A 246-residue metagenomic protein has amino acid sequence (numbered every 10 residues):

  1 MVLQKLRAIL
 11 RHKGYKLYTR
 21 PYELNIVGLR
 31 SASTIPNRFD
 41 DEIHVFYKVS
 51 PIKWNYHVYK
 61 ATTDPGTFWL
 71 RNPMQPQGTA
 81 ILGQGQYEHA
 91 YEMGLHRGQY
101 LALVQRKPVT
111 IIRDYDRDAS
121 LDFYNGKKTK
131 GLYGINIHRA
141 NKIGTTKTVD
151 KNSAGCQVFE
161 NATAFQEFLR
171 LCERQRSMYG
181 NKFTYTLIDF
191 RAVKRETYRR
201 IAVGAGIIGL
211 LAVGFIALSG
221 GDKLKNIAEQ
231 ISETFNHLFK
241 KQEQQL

Functional and structural regions predicted by a protein language model:
M1, K225-L246: Intrinsically disordered, highly charged
M1-D150, A164-E173, Y179-F183, F190-A192 (+1 more regions): Cell wall/extracellular polymer interaction/catalysis modules
S153: Residues immediately within or flanking Cys/His clusters that coordinate Zn2+ in small zinc-binding modules
R195-F235: Short hydrophobic alpha-helical membrane-entry/anchor segments
